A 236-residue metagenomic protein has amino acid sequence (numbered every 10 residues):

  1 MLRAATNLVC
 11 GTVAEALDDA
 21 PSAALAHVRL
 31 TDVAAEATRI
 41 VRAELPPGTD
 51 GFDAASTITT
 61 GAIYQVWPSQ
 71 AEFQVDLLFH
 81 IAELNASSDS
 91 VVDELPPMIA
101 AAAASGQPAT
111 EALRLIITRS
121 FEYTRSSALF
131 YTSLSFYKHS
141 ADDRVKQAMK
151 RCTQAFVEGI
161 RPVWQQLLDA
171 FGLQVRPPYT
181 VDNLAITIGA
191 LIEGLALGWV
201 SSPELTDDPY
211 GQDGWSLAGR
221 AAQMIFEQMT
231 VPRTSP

Functional and structural regions predicted by a protein language model:
M1-A20, A37: Short hydrophobic clusters on alpha-helical segments that form packing/core surfaces in small helical domains
L2-T6, C10, V66-P96: An amphipathic alpha-helix adjacent to DNA-recognition modules
P21-F79: Helix-turn-helix
L30-T38, V75, R114, V157-Q165 (+2 more regions): An amphipathic alpha-helix signature
T60, R161, P177-G189, E193: Short, well-structured alpha-helical segments
S87-S127, A185-I188: Hydrophobic alpha-helical connector segments
Y123-L134, D142-G172, N183-I186: Amphipathic alpha-helical packing segments from all-alpha helical-bundle domains
Q165-D169, I186, L191-P236: C-terminal peripheral helix-coil segments that are non-catalytic and often amphipathic
